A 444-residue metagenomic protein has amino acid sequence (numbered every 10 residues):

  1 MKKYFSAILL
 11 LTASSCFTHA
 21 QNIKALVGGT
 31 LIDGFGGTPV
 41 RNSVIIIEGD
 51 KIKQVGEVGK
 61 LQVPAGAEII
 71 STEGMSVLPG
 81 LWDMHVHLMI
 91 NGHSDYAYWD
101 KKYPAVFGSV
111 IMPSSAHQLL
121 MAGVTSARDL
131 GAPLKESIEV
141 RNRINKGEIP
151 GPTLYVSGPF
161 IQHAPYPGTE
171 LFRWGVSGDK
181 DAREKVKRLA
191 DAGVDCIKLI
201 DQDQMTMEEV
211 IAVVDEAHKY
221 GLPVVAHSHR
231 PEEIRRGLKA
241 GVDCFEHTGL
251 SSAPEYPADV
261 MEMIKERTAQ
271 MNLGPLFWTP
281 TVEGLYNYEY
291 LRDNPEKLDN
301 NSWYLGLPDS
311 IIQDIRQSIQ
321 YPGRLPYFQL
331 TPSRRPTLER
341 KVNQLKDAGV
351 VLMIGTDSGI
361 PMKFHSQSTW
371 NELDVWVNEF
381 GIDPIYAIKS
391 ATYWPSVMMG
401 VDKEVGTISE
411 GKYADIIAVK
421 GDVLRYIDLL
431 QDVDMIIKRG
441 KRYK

Functional and structural regions predicted by a protein language model:
M1-N22: Bacterial Sec-dependent N-terminal signal peptides
G29, I45, D50, G74 (+13 more regions): Divalent metal-coordination and catalytic microenvironments
L31, G37-L78: Histidine-rich, glycine-flanked metal-binding segment
S76-R143, P167, E208, H229-H247: Metal-associated gating/positioning segment near the N- to mid-region
L88-F107, H163-K180, G249-E255, R324-L330: Acidic/histidine-rich helix-loop elements that form or flank divalent-metal/phosphate-binding sites at the catalytic
M112-K135, P152-P159, A192-Q202, P223 (+3 more regions): Divalent metal-dependent hydrolysis catalytic cores, especially in the metallo-beta-lactamase
L199-R334, M353, I360, G381 (+2 more regions): Active-site core of metal-dependent hydrolases
K219, G323-P326, R335-D422: His/Asp/Glu-enriched, well-ordered alpha-helical/loop segment that forms or immediately abuts the divalent-metal
